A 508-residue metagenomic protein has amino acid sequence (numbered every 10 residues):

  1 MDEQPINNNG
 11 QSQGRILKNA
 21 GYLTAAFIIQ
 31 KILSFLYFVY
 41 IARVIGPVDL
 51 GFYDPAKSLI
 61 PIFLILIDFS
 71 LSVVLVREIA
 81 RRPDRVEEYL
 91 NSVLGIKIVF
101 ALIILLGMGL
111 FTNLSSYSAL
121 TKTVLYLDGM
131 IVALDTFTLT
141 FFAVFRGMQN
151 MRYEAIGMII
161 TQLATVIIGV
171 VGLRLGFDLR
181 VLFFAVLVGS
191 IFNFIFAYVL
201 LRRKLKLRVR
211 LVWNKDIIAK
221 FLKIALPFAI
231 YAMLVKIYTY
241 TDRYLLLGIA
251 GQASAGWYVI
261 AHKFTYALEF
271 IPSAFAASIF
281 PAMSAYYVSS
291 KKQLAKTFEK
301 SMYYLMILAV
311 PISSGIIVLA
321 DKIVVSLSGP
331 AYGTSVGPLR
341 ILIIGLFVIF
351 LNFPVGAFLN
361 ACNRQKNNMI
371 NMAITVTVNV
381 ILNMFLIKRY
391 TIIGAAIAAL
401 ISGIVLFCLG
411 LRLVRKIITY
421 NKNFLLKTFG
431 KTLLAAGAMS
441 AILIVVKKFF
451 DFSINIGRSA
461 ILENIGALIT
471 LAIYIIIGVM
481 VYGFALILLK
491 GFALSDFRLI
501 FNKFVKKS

Functional and structural regions predicted by a protein language model:
M1-L33, D84-E87, N91, L120-T121 (+3 more regions): N-terminal membrane topogenesis motif
M1-S12, I16, L179, A197-T239 (+2 more regions): Interhelical loop/hinge segments that connect adjacent transmembrane helices in multipass membrane
D2-G10, I444-S508: Membrane-proximal transmembrane or re-entrant/amphipathic helices at the cytosolic face
N19-S34, T161, A185-A197, L201 (+5 more regions): Transmembrane helical elements of multi-pass membrane transporters/channels
F35-D49, M233-A267, A285-Y286, D321-A331 (+2 more regions): Helix-terminus/linker motif at the lipid-water interface of multi-pass membrane proteins
F38-I62, I217-I224, F228, L246-Y266 (+3 more regions): Interfacial/gating helices of multi-pass transporter permease domains
E78-I96, W257-A373: Specific pore-lining/lateral-gate transmembrane helices of multi-pass inner-membrane transport and insertion machines
L125-G129, I156-R203, A373-N379, I392-L413 (+4 more regions): Hydrophobic alpha-helical transmembrane segments
